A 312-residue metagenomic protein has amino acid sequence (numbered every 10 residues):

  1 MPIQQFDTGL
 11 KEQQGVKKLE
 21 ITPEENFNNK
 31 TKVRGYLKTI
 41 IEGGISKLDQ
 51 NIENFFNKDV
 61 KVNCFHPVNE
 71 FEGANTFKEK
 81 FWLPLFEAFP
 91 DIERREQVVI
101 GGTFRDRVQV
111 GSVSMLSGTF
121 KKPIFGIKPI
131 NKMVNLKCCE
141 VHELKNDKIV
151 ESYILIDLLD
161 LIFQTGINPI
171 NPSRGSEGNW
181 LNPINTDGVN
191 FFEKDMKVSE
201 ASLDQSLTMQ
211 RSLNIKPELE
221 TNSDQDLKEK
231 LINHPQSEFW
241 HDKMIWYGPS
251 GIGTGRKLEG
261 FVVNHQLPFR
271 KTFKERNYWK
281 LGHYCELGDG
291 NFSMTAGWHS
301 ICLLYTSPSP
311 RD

Functional and structural regions predicted by a protein language model:
P2-N26, M133-L136, V150-D204: Low-complexity, intrinsically disordered terminal/linker segments enriched in charged and Gly/Pro repeats
Q5, K18-N63, E87-A88, F192-I245 (+2 more regions): Short acidic-aromatic low-complexity motifs
F27, L48-S117, L231-W298, C302: A solvent-exposed, acidic/Ser-Thr-rich amphipathic alpha-helical stretch
D106, K128-L136, S307: A generic structural micro-feature
K122-I130, L303-L304: Short, surface-exposed loop/helix-turn segments at secondary-structure junctions that function as lids/hinges flanking
C139-V141: Active-site-adjacent scaffolding segments
E143-K145, Y153: Compact beta-sheet-dominated globular domain cores
Y305-D312: Conserved small/polar residues in nucleotide/adenosyl-binding loops
